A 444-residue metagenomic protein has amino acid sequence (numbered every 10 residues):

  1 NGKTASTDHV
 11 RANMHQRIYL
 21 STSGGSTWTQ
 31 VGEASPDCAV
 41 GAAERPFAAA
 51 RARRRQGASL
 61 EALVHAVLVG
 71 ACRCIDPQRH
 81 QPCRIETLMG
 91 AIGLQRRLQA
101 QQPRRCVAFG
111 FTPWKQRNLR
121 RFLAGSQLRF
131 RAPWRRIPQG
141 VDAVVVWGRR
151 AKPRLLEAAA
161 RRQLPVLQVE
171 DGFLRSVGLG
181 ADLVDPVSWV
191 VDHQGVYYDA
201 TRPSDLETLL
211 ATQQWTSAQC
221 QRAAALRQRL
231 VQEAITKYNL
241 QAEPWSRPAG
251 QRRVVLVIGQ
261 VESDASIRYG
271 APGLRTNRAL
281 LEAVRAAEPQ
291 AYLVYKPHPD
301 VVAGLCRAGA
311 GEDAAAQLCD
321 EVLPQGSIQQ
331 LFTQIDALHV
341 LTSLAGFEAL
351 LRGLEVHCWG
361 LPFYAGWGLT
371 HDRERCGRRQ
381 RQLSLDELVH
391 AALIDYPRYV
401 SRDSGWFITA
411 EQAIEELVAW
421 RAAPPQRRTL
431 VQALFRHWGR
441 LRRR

Functional and structural regions predicted by a protein language model:
N1-R444: Catalytic-core helical/loop segments in enzymes performing group transfer/polymerization on anionic/lipid-linked
